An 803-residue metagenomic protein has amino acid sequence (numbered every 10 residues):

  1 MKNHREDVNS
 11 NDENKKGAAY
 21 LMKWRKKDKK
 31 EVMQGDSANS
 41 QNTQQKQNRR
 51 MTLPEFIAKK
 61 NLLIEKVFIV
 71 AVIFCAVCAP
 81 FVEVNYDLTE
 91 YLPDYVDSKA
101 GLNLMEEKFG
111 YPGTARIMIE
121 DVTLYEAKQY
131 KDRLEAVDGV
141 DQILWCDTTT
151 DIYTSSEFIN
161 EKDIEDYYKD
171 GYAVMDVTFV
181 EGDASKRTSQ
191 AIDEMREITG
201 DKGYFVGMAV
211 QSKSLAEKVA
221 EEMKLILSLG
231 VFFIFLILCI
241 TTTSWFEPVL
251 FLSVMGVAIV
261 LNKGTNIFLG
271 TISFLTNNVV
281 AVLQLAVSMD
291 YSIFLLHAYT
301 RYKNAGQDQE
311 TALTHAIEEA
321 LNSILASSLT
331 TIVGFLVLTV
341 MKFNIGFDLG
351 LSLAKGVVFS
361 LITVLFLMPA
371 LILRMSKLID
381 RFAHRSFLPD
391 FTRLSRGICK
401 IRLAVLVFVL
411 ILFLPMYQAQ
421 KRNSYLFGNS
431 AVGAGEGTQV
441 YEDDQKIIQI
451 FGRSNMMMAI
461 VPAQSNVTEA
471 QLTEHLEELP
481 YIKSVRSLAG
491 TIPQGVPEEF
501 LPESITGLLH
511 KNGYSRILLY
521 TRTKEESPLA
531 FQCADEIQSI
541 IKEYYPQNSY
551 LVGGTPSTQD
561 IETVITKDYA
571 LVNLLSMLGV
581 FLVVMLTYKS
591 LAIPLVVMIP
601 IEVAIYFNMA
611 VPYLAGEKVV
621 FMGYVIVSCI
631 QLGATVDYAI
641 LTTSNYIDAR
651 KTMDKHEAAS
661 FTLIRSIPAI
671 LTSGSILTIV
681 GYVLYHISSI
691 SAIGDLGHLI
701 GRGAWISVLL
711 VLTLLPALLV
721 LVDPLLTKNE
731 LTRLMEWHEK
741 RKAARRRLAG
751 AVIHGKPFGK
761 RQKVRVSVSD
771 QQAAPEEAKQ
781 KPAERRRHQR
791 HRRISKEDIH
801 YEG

Functional and structural regions predicted by a protein language model:
M1-V84, D183-L426, K542-G803: Membrane-embedded transmembrane helical bundles of large multi-pass transporters/channels
Y86-E90, G428-N429: Ser/Thr/Pro/Gly-rich low-complexity linker/stalk segments immediately outside membranes or between
T89-Y91, V96-D97, H698: Short capping/connector residues at structural and topological boundaries
D94-A209, Y425-L426, A431-I593, I599-K618: Structured non-transmembrane domains adjacent to transmembrane bundles in polytopic membrane proteins
